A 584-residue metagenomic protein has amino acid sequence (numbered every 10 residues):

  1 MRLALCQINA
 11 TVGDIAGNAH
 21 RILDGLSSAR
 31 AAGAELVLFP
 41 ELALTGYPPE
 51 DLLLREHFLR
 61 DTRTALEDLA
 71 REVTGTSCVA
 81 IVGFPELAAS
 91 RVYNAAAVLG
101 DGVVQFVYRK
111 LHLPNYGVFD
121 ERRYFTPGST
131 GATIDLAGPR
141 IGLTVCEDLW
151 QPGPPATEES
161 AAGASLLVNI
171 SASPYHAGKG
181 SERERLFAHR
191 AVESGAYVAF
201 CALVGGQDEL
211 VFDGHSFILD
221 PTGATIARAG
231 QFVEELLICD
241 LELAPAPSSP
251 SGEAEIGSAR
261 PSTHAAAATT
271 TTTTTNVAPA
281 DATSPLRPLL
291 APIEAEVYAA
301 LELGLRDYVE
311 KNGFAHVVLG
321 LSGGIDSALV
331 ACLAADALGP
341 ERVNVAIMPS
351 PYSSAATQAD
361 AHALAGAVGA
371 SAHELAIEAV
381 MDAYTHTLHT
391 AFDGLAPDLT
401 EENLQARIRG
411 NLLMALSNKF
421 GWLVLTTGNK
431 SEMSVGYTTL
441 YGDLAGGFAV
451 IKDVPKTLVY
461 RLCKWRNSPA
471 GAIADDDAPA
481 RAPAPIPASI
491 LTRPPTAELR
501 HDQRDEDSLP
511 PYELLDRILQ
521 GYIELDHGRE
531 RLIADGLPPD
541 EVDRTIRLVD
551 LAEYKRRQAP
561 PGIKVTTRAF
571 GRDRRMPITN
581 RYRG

Functional and structural regions predicted by a protein language model:
M1-G320, A331, D336, A372: Enzyme catalytic cores with a strong preference for nitrogen-chemistry domains
P221, S249-S322, S327-G584: ATP/NTP-dependent adenylation/nucleotidyl-transfer catalytic domains that generate, transfer, or process NMP-activated
